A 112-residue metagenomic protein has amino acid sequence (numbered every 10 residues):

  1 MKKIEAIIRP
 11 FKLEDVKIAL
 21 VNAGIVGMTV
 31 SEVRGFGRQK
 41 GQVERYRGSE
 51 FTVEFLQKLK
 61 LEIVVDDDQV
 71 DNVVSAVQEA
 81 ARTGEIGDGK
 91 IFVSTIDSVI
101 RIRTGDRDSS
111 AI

Functional and structural regions predicted by a protein language model:
M1-I112: Positively charged, small/polar-rich N-terminal and surface patches that mediate targeting and assembly and bind
